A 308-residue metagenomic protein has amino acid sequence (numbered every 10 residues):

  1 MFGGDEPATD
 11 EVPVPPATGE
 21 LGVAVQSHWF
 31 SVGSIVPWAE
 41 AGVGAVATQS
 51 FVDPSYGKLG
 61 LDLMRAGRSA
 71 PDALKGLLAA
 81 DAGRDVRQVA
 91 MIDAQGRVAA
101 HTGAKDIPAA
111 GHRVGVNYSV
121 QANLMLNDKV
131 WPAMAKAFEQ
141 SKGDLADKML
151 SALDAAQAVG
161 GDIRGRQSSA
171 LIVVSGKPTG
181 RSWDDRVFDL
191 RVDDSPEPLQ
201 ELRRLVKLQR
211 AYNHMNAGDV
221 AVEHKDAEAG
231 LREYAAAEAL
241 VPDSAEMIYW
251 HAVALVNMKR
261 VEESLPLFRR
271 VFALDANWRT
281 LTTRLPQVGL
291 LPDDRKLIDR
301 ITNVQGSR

Functional and structural regions predicted by a protein language model:
M1-R164, D193-D226, A239: Alpha/propeptide regions of enzymes that mature by internal proteolysis
D219-V220, V253, P286-Q287: Residue-level recognition of tetratricopeptide repeat
A235-A239, R270-A273: Conserved structural position within tetratricopeptide repeats
P242, A276-N277: Short coil turns that delineate tetratricopeptide repeat
M247, L281-T282: TPR alpha-solenoid repeat register
